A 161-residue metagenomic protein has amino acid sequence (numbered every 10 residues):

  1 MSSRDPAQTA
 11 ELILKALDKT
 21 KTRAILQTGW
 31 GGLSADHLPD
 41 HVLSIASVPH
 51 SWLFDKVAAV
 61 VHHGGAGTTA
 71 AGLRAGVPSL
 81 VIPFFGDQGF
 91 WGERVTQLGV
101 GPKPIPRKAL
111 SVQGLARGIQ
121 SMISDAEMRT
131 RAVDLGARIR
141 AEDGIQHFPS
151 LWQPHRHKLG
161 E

Functional and structural regions predicted by a protein language model:
M1-A59: Donor-nucleotide binding loops and adjacent catalytic segments primarily of GT-B fold Leloir glycosyltransferases
D5-T9, W91, G144: Residues at alpha-helix caps and immediate loop-helix transition turns in enzyme cores, especially N- and C-cap
A10, H37-L38, G72-A75, E93-R94 (+1 more regions): Short amphipathic alpha-helical segments
I45-R94: A donor-sugar binding/catalytic signature common to diverse glycosyltransferases and related nucleotide-sugar
G86-G118: Change "using UDP/GDP/dTDP sugars" to "using nucleotide sugars
V112-E161: C-terminal amphipathic helix plus adjacent low-complexity, charged tail appended to glycosyltransferase catalytic
